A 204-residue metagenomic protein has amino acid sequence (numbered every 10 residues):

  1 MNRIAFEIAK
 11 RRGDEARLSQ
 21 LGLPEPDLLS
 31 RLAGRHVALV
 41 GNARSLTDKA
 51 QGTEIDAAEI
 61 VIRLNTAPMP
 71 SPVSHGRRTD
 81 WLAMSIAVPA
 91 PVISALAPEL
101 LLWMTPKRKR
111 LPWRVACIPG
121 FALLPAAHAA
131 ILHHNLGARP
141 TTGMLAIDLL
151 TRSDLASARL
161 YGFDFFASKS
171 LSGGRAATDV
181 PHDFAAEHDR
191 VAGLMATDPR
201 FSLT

Functional and structural regions predicted by a protein language model:
M1-T204: Metal-ion/cofactor- or nucleotide/acyl-coenzyme-handling active-site neighborhoods
